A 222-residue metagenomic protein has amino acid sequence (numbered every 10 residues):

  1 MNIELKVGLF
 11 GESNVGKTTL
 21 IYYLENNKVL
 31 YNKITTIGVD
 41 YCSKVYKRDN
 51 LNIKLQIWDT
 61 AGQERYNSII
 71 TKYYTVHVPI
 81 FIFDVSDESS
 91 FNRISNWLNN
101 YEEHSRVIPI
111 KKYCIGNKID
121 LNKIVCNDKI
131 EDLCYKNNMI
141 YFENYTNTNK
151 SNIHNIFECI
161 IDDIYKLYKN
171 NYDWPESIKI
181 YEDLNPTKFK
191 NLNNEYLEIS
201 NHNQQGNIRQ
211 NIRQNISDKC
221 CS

Functional and structural regions predicted by a protein language model:
M1-T18, Y22-N26, K47-N52, S105-S222: Conserved P-loop small GTPase signature centered on TRAFAC-class small GTPases
N26-I34: Post-Walker A helix-loop "phosphate-sensing" segment adjacent to the P-loop in P-loop NTPases
I34, C42-R48: Short acidic-hydrophobic surface loop/beta-edge motif
C42, Y66-K72: Conserved alpha-helical scaffold flanking the Walker A/P-loop in AAA+ ATPase domains
I53-N67: Switch II (G3) loop of P-loop NTPases
I57, I82, I115: Generic enzyme active-site microenvironment
V76-I94, I119-I124: Conserved Switch II/interswitch segment of TRAFAC-class P-loop GTPases
I82, E88-I108, K112, C159: Amphipathic helical hotspot of TIR/SEFIR-family domains
